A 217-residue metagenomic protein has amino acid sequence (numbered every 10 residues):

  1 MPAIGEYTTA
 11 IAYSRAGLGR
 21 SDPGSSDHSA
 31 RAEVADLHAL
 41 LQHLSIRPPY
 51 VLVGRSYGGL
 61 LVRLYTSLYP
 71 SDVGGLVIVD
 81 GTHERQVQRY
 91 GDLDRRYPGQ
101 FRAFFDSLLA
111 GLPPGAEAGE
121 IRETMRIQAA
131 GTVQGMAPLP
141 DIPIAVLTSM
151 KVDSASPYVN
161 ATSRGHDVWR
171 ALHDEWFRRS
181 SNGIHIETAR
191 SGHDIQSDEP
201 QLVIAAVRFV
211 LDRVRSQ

Functional and structural regions predicted by a protein language model:
P2-G5, A12-V53: Active-site loop/oxyanion-hole signature of alpha/beta-hydrolase fold enzymes
Y7, R47-Q86, Y90: Conserved hydrolase catalytic core segment
S14, V79-D80, L147: Alpha/beta-hydrolase-fold catalytic nucleophile elbow
R15-G19, G58, H83, G192: Alpha/beta-hydrolase active-site loop signature
H38, R63-S67, I204: Short, hydrophobic alpha-helix immediately C-terminal to the catalytic nucleophile
V77-I121: Flexible "cap/lid" loop of the alpha/beta hydrolase fold
F104-A189: Conserved serine/cysteine hydrolase catalytic core
S181-Q217: Catalytic active-site module of serine/aspartate enzymes centered on a nucleophile-bearing elbow/loop
